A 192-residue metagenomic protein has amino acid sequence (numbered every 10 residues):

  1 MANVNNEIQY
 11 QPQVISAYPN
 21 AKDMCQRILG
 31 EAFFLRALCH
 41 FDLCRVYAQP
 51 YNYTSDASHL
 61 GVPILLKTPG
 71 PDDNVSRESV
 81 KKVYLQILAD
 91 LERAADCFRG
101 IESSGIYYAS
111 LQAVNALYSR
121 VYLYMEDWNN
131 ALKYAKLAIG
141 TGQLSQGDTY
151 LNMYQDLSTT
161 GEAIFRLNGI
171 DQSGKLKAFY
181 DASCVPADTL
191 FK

Functional and structural regions predicted by a protein language model:
M1-Y47, E78, D96-R99: Conserved, well-structured interaction surfaces
A21-D23, V46-K81, L85: Short coil/linker segments at helix-helix boundaries
A21-I28, L35, L60, V83 (+1 more regions): Structural signature of alpha-solenoid helical repeat junctions
C39, S119-V121: Residue-level signature for tetratricopeptide repeat
C44-Y51, E102-S103, Y124-D127: Short coil/turn linking the two alpha-helices of tandem helical-hairpin repeats
Y108, E126-D127, L132-K192: Hydrophobic-face positions in mid-chain alpha helices that act as interaction patches
